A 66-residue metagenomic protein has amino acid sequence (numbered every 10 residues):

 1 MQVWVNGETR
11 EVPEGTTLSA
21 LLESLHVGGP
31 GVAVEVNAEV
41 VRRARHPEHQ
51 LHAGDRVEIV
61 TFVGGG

Functional and structural regions predicted by a protein language model:
M1-G65: Ubiquitin-like/PB1-type beta-grasp interaction modules and other compact soluble beta-rich domains
